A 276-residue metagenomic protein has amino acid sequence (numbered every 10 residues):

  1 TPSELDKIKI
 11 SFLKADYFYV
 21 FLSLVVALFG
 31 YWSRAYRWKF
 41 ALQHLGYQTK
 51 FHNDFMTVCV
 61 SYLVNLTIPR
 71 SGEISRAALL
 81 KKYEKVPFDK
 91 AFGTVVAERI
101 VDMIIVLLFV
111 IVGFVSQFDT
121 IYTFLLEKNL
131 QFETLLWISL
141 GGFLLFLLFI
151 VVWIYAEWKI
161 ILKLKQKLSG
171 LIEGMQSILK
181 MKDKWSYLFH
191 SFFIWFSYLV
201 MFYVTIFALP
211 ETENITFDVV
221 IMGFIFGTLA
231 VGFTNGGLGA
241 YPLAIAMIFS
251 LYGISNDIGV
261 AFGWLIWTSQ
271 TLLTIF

Functional and structural regions predicted by a protein language model:
T1-C59, S116, T120-T228, I254 (+1 more regions): Predominantly cytoplasmic-facing regulatory/coupling regions of multi-pass membrane proteins
Q43, L66, K82, F207-E211 (+2 more regions): Transmembrane helix-loop junction
F51-M56, S71-I74, V86-I100, S255-L265: Membrane-interface alpha-helices at helix entry/exit sites of multi-pass transporters
F55-K82: Hydrophobic, aromatic-rich membrane-embedded alpha-helical segments
S61-P69, M222-P242: Transmembrane alpha-helix interface/packing and boundary motifs in multi-pass membrane proteins, characterized by
L63-I68, F92-V115, L265-F276: Membrane-embedded alpha-helical segments of transport systems, primarily multispan ion/solute transporters
L80-P87, G174, L243-A261: Interfacial segments of multi-pass membrane proteins
F233, M247-F276: C-terminal transmembrane helix pair
